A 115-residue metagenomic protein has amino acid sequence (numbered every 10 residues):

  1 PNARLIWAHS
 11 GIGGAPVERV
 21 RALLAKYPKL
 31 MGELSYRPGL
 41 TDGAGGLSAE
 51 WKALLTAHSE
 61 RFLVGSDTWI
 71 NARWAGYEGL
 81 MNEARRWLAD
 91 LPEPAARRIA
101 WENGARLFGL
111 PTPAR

Functional and structural regions predicted by a protein language model:
P1-V64, A114: Catalytic pocket-lining loop regions of alpha/beta-barrel enzymes, especially the amidohydrolase/enolase/GH5 lineages
H9, G32, D67, A96 (+1 more regions): Conserved, mostly hydrophobic/aromatic
I12, P38, W69, N103-R106: Residue-level detector of flexible, active-site-proximal loop/helix-junction positions within diverse enzyme catalytic
G43-L47, W69, G76: Alpha-helix capping and helix-coil boundary motifs
E60-R61, N71-R115: Mid-to-C-terminal alpha-helical segments outside catalytic/metal-binding sites
